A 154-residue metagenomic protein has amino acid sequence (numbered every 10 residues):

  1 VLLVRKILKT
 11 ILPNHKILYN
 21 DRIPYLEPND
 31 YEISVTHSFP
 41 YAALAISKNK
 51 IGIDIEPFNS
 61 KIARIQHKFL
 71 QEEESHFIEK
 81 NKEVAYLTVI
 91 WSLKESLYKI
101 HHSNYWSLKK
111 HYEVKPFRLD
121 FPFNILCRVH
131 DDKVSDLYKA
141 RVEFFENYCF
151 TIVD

Functional and structural regions predicted by a protein language model:
V1-D154: Core catalytic alpha/beta fold that binds nucleotide/phospho-ligands
